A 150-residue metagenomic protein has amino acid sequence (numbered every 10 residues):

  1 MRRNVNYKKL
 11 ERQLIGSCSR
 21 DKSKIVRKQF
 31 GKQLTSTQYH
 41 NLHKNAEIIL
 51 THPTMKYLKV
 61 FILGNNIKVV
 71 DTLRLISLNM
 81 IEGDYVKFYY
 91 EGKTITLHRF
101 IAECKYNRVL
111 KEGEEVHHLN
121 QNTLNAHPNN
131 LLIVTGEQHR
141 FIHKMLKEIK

Functional and structural regions predicted by a protein language model:
R2-K93: Short helix-coil boundary/hinge micro-motifs
G92-K150: Short, cationic Gly/His-enriched loop motifs
